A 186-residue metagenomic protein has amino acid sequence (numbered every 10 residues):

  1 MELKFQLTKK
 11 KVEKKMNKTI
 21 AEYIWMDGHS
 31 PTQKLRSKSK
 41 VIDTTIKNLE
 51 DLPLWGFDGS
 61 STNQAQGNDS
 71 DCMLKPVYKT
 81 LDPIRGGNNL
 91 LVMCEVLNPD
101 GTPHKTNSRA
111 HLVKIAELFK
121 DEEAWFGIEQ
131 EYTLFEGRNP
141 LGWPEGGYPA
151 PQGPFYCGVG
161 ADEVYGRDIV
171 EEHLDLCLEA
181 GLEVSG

Functional and structural regions predicted by a protein language model:
F5-G186: Glycine-rich, acidic/polar active-site loops that bind/position phosphate-bearing ligands
